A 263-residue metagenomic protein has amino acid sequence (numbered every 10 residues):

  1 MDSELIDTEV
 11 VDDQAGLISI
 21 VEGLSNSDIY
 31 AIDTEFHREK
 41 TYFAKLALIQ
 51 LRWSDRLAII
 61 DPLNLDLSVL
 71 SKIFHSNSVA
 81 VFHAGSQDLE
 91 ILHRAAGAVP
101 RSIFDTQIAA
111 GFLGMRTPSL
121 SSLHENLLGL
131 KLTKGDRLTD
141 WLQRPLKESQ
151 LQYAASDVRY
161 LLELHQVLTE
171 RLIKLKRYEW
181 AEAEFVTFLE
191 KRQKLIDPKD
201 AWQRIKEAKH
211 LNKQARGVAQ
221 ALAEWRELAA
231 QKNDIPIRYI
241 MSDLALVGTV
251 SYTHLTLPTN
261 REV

Functional and structural regions predicted by a protein language model:
M1-Y30, T34: N-terminal accessory regions of nucleic-acid-interacting proteins
T34-K40: Short acidic, Gly/Ser-rich segments with clustered Asp/Glu that frequently serve as metal-coordination loops in enzyme
E39, G111, E262: Conserved protein kinase catalytic core
K40, A47-Q50: Residues that scaffold, gate, or flank divalent-cation-dependent active/transport sites
Q50, D55-L162, T169, F188-Q193: Active-site-proximal helix-loop-helix substrate-binding element of RNase H-like nuclease domains
L151-L222, A229, I235-L246: Mixed-charge, glycine-rich, non-catalytic linkers/tails in nucleic-acid processing enzymes
T249-S251: Acidic, proline/serine/threonine- and glycine-rich low-complexity intrinsically disordered segments
T253-E262: Conserved small/polar residues in nucleotide/adenosyl-binding loops
